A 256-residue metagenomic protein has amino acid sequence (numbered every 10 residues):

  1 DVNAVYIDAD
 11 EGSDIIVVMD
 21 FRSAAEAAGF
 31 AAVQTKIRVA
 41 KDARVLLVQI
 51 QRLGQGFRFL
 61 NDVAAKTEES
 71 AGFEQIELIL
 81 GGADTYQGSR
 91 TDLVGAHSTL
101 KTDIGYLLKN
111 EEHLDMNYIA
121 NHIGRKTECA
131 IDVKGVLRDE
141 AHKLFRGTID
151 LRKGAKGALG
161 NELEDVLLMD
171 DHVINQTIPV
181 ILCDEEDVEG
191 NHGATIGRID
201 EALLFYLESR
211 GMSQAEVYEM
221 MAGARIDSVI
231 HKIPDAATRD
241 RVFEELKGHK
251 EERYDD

Functional and structural regions predicted by a protein language model:
D1-M212, S228-D256: Conserved beta-strand/loop scaffold segments within soluble protein domains that form the structured core and edges
